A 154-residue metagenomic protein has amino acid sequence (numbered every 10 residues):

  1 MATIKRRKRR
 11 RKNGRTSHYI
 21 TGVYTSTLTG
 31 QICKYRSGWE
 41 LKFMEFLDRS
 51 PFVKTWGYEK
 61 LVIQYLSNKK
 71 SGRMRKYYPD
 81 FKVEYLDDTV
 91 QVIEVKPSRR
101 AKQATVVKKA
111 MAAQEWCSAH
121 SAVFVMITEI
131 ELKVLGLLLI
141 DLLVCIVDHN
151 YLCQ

Functional and structural regions predicted by a protein language model:
M1-Q154: Electrostatic, structured charged patches in enzyme active sites and in nucleic-acid/phosphate-binding
